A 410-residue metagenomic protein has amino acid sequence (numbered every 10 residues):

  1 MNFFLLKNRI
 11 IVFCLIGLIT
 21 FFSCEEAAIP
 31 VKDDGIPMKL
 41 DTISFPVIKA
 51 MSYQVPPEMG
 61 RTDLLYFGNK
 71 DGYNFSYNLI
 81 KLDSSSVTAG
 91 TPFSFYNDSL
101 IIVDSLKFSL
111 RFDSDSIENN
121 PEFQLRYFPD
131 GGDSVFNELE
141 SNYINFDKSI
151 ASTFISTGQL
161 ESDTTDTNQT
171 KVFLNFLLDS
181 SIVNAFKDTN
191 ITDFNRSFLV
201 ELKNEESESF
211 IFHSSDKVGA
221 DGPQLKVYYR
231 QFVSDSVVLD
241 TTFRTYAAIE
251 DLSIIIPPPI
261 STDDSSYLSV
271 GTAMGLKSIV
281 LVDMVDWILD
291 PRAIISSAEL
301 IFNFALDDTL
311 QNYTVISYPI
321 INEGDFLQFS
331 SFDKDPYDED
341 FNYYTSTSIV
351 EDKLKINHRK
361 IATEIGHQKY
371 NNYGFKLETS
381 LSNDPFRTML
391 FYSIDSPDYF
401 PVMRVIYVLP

Functional and structural regions predicted by a protein language model:
N2-N8, F21-P410: Secreted, disulfide-rich extracellular signaling modules
I11-F21: Bacterial N-terminal signal peptides
